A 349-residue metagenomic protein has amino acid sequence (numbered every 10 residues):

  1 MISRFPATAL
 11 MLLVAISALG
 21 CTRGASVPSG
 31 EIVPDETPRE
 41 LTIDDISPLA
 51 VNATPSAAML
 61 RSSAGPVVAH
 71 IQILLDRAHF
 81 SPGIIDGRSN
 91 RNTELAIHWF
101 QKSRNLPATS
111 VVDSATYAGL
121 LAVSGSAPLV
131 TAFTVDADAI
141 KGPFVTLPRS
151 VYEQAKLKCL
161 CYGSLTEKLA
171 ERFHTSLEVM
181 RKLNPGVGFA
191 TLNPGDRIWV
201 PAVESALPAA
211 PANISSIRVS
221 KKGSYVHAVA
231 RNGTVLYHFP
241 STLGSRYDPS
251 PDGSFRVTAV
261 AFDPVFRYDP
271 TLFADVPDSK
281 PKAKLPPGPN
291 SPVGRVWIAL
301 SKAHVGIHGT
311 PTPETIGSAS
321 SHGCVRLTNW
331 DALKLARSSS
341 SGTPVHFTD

Functional and structural regions predicted by a protein language model:
M1-A9: Bacterial N-terminal signal peptides that target proteins for export
S17-G20: C-terminal motif of bacterial Sec signal peptides marking the signal peptidase cleavage site
T22-G24: Bacterial signal peptide processing site
V27-S56: Post-signal peptide N-terminal segment of mature Sec-exported envelope proteins
R61-L95, A139-H174: Primarily a LysM-type cell-wall glycan-binding module
R91-K141, L183-S216: Extracellular LysM carbohydrate-binding repeats and other cell-envelope/extracellular binding modules
E204-A206, A210-T310: Gly/Pro-biased beta-strand-loop elements
P277-D349: Exported/periplasmic cell-wall-interacting domains
